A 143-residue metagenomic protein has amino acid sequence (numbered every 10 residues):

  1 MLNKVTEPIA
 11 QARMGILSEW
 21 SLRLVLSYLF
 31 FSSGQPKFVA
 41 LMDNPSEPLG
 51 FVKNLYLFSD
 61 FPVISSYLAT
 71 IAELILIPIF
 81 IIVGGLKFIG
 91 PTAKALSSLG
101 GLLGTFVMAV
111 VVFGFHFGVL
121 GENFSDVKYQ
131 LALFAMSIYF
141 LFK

Functional and structural regions predicted by a protein language model:
M1-A40, D60-I75, I79-K143: Extended, low-polarity transmembrane helix blocks
F38-F61: Membrane-interface interhelical connector segments
